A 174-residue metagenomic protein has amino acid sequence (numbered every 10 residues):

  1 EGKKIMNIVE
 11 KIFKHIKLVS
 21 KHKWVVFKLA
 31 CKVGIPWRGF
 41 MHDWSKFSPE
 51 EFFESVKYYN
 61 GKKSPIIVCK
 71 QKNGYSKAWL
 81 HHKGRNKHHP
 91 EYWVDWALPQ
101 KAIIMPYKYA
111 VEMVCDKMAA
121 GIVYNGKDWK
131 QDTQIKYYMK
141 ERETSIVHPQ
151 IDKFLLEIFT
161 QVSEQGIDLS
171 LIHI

Functional and structural regions predicted by a protein language model:
E1-I5: Short, Lys/Arg-enriched N-terminal segments with co-localized hydrophobic residues within the first ~10-30 amino acids
M6-N7, S170: Intrinsically disordered, low-complexity, compositionally biased regions/tails
I8-V9, A30-P149: Divalent metal-dependent catalytic cores for phosphoryl transfer on phosphate-bearing substrates
V9-G34: Alpha-helical phosphate/pyrophosphate-handling elements in metalloenzyme active cores
K17, Q165-G166, S170: Short, flexible coil/linker elements and helix-boundary hinge sites characteristic of intrinsically disordered
H148-I167: Active-site or metal-binding loop neighborhoods of secreted/extracellular toxin and effector enzymes
I172-I174: Conserved small/polar residues in nucleotide/adenosyl-binding loops
